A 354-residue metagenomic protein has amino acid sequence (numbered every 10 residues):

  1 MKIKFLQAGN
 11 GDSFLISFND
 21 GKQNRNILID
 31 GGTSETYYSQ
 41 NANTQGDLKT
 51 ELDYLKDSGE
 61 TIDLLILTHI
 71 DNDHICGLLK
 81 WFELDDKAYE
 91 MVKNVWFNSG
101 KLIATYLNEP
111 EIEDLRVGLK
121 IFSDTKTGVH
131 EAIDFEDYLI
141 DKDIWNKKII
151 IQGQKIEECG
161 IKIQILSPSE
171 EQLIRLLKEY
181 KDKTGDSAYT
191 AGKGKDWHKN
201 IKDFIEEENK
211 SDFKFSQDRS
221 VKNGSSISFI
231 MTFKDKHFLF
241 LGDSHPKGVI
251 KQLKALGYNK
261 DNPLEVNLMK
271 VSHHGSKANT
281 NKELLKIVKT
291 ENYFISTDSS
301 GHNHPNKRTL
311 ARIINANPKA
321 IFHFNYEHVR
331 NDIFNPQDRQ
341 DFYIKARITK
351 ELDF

Functional and structural regions predicted by a protein language model:
M1-D57, V221-K247: Conserved beta-strand hairpin/beta-sheet module of binuclear metal-dependent hydrolase folds, prominently
M1-I3, A8-D12, K247, Q252-P263 (+2 more regions): C-terminal regulatory/interaction regions
N10-D12, T33-T36, I70-I75, L102-A104 (+5 more regions): Active-site environment of divalent metal-dependent phosphoester hydrolases
F18-D20, K56, F82-D86, L253-G257 (+2 more regions): Active-site catalytic pocket residues across diverse enzymes, especially alpha/beta-hydrolases
N43-W96, N259-A278, I287-E291: Active-site metal-binding motif and surrounding structural segment of the metallo-beta-lactamase
D85-H237, A320, N325-Y326, P336-F354: Flexible, acidic/histidine-containing loops and adjacent segments that form or flank the divalent-metal
S167, L173, N200, S211-F215 (+5 more regions): C-terminal functional module detector
S225, F229-N279: Long, well-ordered mid-to-C-terminal structural blocks that present hydrophobic/aromatic surfaces
